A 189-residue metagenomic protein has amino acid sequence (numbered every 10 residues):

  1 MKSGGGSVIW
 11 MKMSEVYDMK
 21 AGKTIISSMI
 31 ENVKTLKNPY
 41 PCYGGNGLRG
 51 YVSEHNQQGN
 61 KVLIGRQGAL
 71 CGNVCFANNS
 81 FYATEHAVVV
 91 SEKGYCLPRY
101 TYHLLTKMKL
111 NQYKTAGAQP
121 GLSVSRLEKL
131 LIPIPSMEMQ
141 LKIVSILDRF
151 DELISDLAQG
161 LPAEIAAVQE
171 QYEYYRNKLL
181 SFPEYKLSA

Functional and structural regions predicted by a protein language model:
M1-A189: Charged, alpha-helix-forming regions
